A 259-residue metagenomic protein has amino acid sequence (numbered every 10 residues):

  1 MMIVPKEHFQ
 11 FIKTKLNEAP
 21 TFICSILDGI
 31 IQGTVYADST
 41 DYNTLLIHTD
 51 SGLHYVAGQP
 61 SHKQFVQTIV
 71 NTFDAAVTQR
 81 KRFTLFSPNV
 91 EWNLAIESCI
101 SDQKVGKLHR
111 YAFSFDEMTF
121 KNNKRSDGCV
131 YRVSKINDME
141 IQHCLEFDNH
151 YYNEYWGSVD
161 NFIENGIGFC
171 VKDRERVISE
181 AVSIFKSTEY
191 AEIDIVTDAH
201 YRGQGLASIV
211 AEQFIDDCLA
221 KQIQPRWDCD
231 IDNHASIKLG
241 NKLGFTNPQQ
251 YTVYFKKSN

Functional and structural regions predicted by a protein language model:
M1-P20, M118-G157: Short amphipathic alpha-helix that is part of the acyltransferase structural core
P20-I31, E146-K172: Active-site rim helix/loop that mediates acceptor-substrate recognition in acyltransferases
Q32-T49, G166-A181: Conserved beta-hairpin
G33, S39-D138: Acyl-donor-binding surface of acyltransferase catalytic domains
K63-T72, G203-L219, K238, K242: Conserved acetyl-CoA-binding loop-helix of GNAT-fold acetyltransferases
W92-K104, S208, I231-Q249: Conserved active-site alpha-helix within GNAT-family acetyltransferase domains
Y190, I195-I209: Conserved glycine-rich acetyl-CoA-binding loop
I195, P225-C229: Conserved hydrophobic beta-strand within the GNAT/NAT acetyltransferase core sheet that lines the active-site cleft
